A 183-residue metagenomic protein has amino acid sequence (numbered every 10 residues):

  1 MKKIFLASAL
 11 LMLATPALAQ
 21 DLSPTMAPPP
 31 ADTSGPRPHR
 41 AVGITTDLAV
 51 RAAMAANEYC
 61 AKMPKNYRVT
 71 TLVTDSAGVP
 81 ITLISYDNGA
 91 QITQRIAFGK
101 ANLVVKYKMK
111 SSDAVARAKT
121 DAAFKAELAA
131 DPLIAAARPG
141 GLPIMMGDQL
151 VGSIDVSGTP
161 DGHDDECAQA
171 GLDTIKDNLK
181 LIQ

Functional and structural regions predicted by a protein language model:
I4-L13: Sec-dependent N-terminal signal peptides
A14-A19: N-terminal signal peptide c-region/cleavage motif recognized by signal peptidases
Q20-Q183: Flexible, solvent-exposed loop/hinge segments and secondary-structure transition points
